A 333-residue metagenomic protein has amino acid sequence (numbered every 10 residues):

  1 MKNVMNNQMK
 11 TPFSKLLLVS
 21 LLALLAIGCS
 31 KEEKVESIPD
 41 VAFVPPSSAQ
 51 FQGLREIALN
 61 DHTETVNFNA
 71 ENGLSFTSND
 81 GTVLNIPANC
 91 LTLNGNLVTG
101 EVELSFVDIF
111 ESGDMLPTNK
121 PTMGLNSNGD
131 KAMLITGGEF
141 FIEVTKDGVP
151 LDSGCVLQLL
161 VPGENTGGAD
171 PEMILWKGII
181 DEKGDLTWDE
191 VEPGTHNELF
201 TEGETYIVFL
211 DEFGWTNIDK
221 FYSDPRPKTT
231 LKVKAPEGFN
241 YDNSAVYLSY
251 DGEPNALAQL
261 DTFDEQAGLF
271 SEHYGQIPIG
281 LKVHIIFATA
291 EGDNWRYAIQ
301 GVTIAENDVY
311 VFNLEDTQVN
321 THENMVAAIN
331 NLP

Functional and structural regions predicted by a protein language model:
N3-L17: Bacterial N-terminal signal peptides that target proteins for export
L25-G28: C-terminal motif of bacterial Sec signal peptides marking the signal peptidase cleavage site
E32-V83, N89-E103, V107-L116, G124-P333: Proteolytic cleavage junctions
